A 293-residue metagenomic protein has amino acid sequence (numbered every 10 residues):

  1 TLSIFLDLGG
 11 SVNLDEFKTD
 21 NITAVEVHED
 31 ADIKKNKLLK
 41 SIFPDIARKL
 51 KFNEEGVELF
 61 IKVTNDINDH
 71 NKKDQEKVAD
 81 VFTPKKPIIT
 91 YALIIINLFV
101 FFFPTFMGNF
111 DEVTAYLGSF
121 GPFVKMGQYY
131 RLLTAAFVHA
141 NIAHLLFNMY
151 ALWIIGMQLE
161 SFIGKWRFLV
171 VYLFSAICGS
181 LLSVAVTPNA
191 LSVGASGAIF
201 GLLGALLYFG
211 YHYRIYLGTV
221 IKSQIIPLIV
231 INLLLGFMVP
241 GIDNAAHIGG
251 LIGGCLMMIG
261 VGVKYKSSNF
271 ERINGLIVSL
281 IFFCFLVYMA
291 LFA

Functional and structural regions predicted by a protein language model:
T1-L132, V220, Y265-L280, C284-A293: N-terminal signal-anchor transmembrane helix
P87-S196, F237-I242: N-terminal TM1-TM2 helical hairpin plus the immediately adjacent luminal interfacial "cap"
F99, F103, C178, L182 (+5 more regions): Alpha-helical membrane-inserting segments
L145-L152, V193-A205, D243-V261: Alpha-helical transmembrane segments that form the membrane-embedded catalytic/substrate-binding core of multi-pass
L152-E160, L207-I215, I259-Y265: C-terminal ends of transmembrane helices
W166-V171, A195-I199, T219-I226, R272-G275: Cytoplasmic-side transmembrane-helix entry/capping segments in multi-pass membrane proteins
R214-I215, V220-V230, L235-G236: Membrane-embedded catalytic cores of phosphoryl/pyrophosphoryl-handling enzymes
L234-A246, C284-A293: Hydrophobic alpha-helical transmembrane segments in multi-pass integral membrane proteins
